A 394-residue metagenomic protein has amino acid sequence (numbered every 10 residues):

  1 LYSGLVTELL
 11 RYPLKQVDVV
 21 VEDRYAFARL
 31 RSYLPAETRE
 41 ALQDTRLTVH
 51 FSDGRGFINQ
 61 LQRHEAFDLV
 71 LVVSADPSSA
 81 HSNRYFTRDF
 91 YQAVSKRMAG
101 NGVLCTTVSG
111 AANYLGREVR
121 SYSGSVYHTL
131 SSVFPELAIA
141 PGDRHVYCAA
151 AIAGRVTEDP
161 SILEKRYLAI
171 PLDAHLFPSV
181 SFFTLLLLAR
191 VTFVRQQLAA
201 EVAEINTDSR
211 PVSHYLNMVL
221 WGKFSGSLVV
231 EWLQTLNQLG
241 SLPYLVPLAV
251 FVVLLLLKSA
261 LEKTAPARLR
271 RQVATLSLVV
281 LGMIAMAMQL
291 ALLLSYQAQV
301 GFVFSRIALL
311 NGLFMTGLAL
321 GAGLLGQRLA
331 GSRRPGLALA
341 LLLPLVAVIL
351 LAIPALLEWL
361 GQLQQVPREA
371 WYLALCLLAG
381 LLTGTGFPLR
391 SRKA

Functional and structural regions predicted by a protein language model:
L1-A394: Alpha-helical transmembrane segments of multi-pass membrane proteins
